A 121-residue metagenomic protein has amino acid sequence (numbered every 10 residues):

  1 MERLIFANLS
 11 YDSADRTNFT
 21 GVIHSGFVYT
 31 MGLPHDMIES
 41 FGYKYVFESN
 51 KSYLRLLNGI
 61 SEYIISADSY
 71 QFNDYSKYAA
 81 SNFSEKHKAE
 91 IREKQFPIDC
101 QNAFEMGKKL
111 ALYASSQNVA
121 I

Functional and structural regions predicted by a protein language model:
M1-Y53: Helix-loop-strand module that forms the ligand-binding subsite of alpha/beta enzymes
N50-I121: Glycine-rich phosphate/pyrophosphate-binding loop and the adjoining helix
